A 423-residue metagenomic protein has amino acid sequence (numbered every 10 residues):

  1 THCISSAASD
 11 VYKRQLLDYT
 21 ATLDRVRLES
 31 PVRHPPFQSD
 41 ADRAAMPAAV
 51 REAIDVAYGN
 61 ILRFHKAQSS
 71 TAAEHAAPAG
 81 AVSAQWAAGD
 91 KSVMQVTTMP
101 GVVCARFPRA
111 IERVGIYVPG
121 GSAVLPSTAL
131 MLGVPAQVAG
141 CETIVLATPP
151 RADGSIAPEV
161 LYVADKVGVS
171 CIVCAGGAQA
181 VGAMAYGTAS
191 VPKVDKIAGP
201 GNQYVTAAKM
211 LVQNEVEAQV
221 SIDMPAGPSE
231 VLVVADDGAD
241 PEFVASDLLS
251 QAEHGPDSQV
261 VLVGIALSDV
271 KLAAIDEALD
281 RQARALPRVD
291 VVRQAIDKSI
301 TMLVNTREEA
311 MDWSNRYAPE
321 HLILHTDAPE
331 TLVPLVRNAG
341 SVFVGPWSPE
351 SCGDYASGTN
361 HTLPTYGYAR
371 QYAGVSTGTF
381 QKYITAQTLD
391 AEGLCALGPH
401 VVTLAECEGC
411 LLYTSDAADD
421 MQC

Functional and structural regions predicted by a protein language model:
T1-A8, D416-C423: Single conserved hydrophobic/aromatic residue that forms the stacking wall/gate of nucleotide- or nucleobase-binding
C3, A198-P200, D223-A235, S250-I275 (+3 more regions): Short loop-to-beta-strand entry elements in the cores of soluble alpha/beta enzymes
S5-E112: N-terminal Rossmann-like NAD(P)+-binding subdomain of aldehyde/semialdehyde dehydrogenases
S92, V96-Y162: Conserved small-residue-rich beta-alpha loop and adjacent elements that most often cradle the phosphate/pyrophosphate
K166-V261: Conserved NAD(P)+-binding/catalytic subdomain of aldehyde/semialdehyde dehydrogenases
I172-G176, T301-T306: Short acidic-hydrophobic, aromatic-tinged amphipathic segments that line or gate anion-handling sites
K209-G227, L249-V261, I265-R293, A339-V342 (+1 more regions): Glycine/threonine-rich helix-loop capping motifs at alpha-helix boundaries
N315-S415: C-terminal core of ALDH-fold dehydrogenases
